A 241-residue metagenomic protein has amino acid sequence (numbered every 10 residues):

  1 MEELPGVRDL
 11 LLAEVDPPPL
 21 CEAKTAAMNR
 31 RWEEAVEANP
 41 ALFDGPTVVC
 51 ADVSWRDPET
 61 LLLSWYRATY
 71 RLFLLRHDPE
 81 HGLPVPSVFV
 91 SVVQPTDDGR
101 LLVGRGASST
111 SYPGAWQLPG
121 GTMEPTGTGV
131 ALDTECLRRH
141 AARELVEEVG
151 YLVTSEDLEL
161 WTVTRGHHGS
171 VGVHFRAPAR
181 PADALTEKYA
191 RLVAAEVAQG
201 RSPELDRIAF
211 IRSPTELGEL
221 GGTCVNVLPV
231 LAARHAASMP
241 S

Functional and structural regions predicted by a protein language model:
M1-W116, T122-R143, Y151-S241: N-terminal leader/linker segments that precede catalytic domains of diphosphate-processing enzymes
E148: Short alpha-helical functional segments enriched in proximate histidine and acidic residues
